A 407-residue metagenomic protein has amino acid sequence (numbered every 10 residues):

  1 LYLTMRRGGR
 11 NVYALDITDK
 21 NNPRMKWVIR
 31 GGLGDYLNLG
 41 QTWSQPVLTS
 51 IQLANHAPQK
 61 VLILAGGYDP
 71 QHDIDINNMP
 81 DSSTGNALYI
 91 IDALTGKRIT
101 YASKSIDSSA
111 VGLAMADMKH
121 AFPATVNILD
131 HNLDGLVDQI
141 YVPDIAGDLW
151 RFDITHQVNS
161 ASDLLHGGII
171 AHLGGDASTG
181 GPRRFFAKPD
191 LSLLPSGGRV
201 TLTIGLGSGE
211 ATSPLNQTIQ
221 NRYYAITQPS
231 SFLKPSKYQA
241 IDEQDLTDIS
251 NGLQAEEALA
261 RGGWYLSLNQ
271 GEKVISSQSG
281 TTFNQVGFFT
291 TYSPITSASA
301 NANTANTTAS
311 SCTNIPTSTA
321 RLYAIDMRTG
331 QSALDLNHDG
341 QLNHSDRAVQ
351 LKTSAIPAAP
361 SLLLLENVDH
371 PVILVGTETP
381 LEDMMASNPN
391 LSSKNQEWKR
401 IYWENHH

Functional and structural regions predicted by a protein language model:
L1-H407: Beta-propeller fold recognition
